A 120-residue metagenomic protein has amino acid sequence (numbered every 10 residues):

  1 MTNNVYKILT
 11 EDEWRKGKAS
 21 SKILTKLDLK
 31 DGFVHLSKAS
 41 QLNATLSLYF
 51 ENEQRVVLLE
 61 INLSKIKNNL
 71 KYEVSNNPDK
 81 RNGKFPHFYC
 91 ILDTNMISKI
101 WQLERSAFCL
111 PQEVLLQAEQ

Functional and structural regions predicted by a protein language model:
T2-Q120: Conserved, structured core segments of small domains
